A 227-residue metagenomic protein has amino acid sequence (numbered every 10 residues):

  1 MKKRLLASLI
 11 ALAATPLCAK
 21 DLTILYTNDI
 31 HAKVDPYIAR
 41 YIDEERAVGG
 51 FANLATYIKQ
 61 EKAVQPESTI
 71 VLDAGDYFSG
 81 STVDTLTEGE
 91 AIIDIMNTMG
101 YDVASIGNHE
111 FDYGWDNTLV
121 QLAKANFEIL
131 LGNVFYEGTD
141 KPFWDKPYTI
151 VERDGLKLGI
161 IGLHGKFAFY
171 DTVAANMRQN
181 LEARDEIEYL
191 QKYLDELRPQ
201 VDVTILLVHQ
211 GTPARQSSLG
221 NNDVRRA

Functional and structural regions predicted by a protein language model:
M1-A19: Gram-negative bacterial Sec-dependent N-terminal signal peptides
A19-A227: Acidic, metal/ion-coordinating pockets
